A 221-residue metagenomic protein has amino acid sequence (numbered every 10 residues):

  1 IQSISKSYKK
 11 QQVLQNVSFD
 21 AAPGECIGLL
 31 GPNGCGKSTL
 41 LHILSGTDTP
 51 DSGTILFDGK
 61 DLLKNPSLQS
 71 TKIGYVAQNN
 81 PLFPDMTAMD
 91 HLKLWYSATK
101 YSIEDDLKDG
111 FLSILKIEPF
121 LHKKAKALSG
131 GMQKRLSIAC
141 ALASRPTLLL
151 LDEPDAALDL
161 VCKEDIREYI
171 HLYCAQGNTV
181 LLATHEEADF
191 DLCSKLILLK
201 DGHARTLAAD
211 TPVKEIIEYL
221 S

Functional and structural regions predicted by a protein language model:
L30-P32: The feature captures the beta-strand-to-loop junction immediately N-terminal to the Walker
S45: Helix-to-loop junction immediately C-terminal to a conserved catalytic motif
G53-K64, Q69: Conserved ABC transporter NBD signature motif
N79, M86-A98: Q-loop/switch helix immediately C-terminal to the Walker
K93, I103-F120: Conserved ABC ATPase "signature" region
K124-G131: Conserved ABC ATPase signature
L149-E153: Catalytic Walker B motif of ABC-type/P-loop ATPase nucleotide-binding domains
